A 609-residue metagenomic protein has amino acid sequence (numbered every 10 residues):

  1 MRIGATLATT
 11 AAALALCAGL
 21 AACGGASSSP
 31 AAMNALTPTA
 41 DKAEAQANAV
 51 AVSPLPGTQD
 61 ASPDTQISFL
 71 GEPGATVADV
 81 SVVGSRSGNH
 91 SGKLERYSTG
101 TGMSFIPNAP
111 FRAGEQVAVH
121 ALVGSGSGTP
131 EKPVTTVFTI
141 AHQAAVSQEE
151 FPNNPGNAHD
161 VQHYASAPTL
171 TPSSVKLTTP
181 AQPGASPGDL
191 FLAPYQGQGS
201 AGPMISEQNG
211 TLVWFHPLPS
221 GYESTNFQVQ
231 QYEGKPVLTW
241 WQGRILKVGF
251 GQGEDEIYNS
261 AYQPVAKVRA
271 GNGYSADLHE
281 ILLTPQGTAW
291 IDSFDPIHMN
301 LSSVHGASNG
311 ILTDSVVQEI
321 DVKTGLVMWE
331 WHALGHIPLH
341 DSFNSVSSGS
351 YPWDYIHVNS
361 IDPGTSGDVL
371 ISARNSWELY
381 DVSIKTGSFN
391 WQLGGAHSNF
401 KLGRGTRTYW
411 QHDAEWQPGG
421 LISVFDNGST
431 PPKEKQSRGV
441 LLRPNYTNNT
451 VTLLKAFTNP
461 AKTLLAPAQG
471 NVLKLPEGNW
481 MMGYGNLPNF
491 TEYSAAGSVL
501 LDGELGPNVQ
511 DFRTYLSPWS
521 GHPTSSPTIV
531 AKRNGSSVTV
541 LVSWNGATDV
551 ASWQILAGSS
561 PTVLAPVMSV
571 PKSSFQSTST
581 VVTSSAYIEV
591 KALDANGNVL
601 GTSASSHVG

Functional and structural regions predicted by a protein language model:
M1-A11: Bacterial N-terminal signal peptides that target proteins for export
R2, E44, D60-S62, G84 (+6 more regions): Alpha-helix initiation/capping motif
L7, P38, A45, A51-S53 (+10 more regions): Generic preference for well-ordered secondary structure
L14-L16: Core hydrophobic alpha-helical transmembrane segments of single-pass membrane proteins
G19-A22: C-terminal motif of bacterial Sec signal peptides marking the signal peptidase cleavage site
G24-S27: Bacterial signal peptide processing site
P30-F151: Acidic, low-complexity Ser/Thr/Gly/Pro-rich repeat segments typical of extracellular/periplasmic and surface-exposed
H142-G609: Histidine-/acidic-rich catalytic cores in large beta-rich domains
